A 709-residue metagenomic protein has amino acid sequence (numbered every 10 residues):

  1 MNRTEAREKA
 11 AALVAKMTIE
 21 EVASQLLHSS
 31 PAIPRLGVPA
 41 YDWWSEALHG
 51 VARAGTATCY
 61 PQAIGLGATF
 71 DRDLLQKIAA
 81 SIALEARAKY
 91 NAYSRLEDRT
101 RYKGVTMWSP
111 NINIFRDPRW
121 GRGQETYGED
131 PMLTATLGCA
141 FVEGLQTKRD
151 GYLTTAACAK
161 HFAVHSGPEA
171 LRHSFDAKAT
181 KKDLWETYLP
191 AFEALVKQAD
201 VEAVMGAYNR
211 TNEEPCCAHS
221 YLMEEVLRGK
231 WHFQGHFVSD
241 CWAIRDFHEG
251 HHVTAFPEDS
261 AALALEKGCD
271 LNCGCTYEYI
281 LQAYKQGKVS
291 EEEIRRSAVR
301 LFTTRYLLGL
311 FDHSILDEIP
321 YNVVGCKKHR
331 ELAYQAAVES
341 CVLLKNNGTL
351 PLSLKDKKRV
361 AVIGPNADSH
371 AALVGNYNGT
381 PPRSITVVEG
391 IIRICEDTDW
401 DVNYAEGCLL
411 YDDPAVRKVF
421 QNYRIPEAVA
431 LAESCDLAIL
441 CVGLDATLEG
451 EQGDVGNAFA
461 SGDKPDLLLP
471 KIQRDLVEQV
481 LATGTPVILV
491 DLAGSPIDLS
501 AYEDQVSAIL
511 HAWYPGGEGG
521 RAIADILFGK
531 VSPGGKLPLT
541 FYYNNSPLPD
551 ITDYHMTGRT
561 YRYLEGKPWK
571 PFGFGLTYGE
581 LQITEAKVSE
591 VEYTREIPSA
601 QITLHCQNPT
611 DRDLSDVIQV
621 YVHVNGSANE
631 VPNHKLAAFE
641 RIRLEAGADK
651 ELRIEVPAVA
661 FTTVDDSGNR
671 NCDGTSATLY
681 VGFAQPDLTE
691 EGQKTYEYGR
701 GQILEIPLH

Functional and structural regions predicted by a protein language model:
M1-D687, P707-H709: Glycoside hydrolase catalytic-domain context in secreted enzymes
T689-H709: Short beta-strand elements
